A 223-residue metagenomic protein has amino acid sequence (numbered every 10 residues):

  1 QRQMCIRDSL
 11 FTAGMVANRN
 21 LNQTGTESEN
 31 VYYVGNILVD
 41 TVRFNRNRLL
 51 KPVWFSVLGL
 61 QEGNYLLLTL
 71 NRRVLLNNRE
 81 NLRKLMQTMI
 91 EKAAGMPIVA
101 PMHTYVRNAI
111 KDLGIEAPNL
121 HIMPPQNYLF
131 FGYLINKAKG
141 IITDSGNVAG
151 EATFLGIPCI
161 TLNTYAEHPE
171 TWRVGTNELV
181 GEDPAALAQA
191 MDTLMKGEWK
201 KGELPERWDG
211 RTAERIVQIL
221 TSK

Functional and structural regions predicted by a protein language model:
Q1-I6: Short, small-residue-biased leader/transition segments that mark boundaries at the very start of proteins
R7-R79, V180: A nucleotide-sugar donor-handling region in carbohydrate enzymes
L10, L134-W172: A donor-sugar binding/catalytic signature common to diverse glycosyltransferases and related nucleotide-sugar
F11, Y32, V99, H121-M123 (+3 more regions): Hydrophobic/aromatic beta-strand patches that form the interior of the parallel beta-sheet core in alpha/beta enzyme
V16, E178-K223: Leloir-type glycosyltransferase catalytic cores
V16-N18, L38, V106, N147-V148 (+1 more regions): Alpha-helix capping/helix-boundary segments
L50-K137: Donor-nucleotide binding loops and adjacent catalytic segments primarily of GT-B fold Leloir glycosyltransferases
